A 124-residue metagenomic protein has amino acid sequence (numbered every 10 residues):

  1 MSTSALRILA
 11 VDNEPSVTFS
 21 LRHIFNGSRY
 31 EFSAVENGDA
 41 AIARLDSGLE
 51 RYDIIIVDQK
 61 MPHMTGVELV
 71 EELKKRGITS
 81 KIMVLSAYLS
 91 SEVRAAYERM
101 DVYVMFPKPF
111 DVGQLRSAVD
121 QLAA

Functional and structural regions predicted by a protein language model:
P15-S33, M100: Two-component/phosphorelay signaling modules centered on CheY-like receiver
A34-A43, G66: Helix N-cap/capping motif at the beta->alpha junctions
A43, V67-T79: Short amphipathic alpha-helix used as the core "switch/output" element in two-component signaling
E50-I56: Active-site beta3 strand of CheY-like receiver
M61: Receiver (REC) domain active-site loop signature in two-component systems and cognate sites in sensor histidine kinases
E68, L89-F106: Alpha4 helix (beta4-alpha4-beta5 surface) of REC/receiver domains from two-component response regulators
E92, F110-V119: C-terminal output helix
